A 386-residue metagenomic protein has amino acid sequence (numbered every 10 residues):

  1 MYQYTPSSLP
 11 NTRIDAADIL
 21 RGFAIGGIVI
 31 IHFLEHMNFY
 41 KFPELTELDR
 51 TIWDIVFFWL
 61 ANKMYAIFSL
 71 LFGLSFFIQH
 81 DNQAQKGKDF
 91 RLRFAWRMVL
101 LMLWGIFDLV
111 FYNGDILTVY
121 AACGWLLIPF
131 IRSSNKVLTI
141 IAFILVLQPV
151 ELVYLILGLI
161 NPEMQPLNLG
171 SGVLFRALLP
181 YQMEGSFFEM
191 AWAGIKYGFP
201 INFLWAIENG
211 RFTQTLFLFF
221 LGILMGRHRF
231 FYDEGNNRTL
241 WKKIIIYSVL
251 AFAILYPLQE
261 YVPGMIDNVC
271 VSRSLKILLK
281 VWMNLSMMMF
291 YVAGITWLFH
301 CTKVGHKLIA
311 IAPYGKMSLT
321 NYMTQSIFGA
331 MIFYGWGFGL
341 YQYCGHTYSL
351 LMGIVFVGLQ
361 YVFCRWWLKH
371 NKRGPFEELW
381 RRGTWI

Functional and structural regions predicted by a protein language model:
Y2-Q3, F39, M64-K88, W104-R132 (+1 more regions): Juxtamembrane transmembrane-helix termini
Y2-Q79: N-terminal signal-anchor module of multipass membrane proteins
L9-L20, A24-I25, W241-I245, F299-F328 (+2 more regions): Functional transmembrane helices that form membrane-embedded active or gating regions
R50-K63, G172-P180, G198-N209, V271-S286: Short aromatic-rich membrane-water interface segments that cap or initiate transmembrane helices in multi-pass membrane
A66-D81, T118-P129, G210-G235, M283-T302: Specific transmembrane alpha-helix
L126-I144, L224-I246: Solvent-exposed interhelical
I144-I223: Long hydrophobic alpha-helical segments that form multi-pass transmembrane helix bundles in integral membrane proteins
D267-L368: Alpha-helical transmembrane segments of multi-pass integral membrane proteins
